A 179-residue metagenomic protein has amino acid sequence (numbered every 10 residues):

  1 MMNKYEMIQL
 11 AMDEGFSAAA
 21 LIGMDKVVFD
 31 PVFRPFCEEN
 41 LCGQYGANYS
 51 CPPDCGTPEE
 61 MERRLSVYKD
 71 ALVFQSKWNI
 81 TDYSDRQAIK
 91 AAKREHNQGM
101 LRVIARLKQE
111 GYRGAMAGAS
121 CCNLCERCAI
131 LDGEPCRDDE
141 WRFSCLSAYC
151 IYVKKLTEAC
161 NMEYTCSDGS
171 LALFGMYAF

Functional and structural regions predicted by a protein language model:
K4, S17-N48, P52-F179: Catalytic cores of enzyme domains
